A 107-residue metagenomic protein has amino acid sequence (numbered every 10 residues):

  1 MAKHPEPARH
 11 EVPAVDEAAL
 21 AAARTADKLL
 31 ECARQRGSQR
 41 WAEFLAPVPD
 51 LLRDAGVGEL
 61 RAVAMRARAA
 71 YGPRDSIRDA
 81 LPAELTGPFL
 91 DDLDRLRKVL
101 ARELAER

Functional and structural regions predicted by a protein language model:
M1-A46, L93-R107: Short terminal alpha-helical segments
H4-E6, V12, V48, G72 (+2 more regions): Intrinsic-disorder/low-complexity coil detector
L30-I77: Amphipathic alpha-helical interaction modules
R68-R107: Amphipathic alpha-helical binding modules
